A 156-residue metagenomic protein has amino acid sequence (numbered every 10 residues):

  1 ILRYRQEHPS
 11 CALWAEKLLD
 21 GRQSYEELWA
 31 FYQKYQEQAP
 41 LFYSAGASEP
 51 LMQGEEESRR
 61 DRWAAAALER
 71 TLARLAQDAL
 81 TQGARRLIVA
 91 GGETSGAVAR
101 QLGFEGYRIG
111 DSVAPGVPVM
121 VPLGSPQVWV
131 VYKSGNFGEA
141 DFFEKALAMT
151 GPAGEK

Functional and structural regions predicted by a protein language model:
I1-K156: Active-site catalytic microenvironments in core metabolic enzymes, especially phosphate/sugar-handling
